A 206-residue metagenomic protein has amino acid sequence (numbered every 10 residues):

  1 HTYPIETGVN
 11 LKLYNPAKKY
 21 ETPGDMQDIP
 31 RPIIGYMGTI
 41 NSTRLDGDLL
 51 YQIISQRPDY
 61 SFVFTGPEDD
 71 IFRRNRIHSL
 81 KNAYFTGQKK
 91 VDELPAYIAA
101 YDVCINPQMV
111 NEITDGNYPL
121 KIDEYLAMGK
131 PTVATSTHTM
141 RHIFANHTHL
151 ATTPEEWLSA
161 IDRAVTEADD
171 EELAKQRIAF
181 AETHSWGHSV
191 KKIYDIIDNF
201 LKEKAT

Functional and structural regions predicted by a protein language model:
I5-G8, A17: Carbohydrate-associated surface elements
N15-D28: A short helix/loop element that forms part of the nucleotide-sugar donor recognition site in Leloir-type
M26-R44, L50: Conserved donor-binding/catalytic core segment of Leloir-type glycosyltransferases
S61, I71-A96: Nucleotide-activated donor-binding/catalytic signature segment of Leloir-type glycosyltransferases, i.e., the conserved
D92, A96-Y97, N106-A127, V133-N146: Nucleotide-sugar-dependent
Y101: An anion/phosphate-binding loop that grips the pyrophosphate of nucleotide cofactors and donors
R141-R163: Change "using UDP/GDP/dTDP sugars" to "using nucleotide sugars
D169-F200: A charged, aromatic-enriched C-terminal amphipathic alpha-helix characteristic of glycosyltransferases across folds
